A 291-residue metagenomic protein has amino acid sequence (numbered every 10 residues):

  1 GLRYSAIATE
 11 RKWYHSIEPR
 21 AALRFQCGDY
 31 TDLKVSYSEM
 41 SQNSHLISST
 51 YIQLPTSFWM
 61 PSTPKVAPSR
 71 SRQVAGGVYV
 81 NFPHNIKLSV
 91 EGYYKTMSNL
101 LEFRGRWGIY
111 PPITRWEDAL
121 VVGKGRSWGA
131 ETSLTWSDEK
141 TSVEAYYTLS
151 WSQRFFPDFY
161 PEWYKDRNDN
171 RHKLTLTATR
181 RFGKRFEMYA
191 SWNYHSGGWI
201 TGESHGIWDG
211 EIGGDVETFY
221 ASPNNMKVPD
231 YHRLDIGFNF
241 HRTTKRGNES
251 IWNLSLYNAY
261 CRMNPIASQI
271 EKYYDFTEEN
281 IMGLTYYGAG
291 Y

Functional and structural regions predicted by a protein language model:
G1-E10, S16-R20, R24, L134-W151: Surface-exposed extracellular loop regions of Gram-negative outer-membrane beta-barrel proteins
L2-Y4, V35-E39, S57, V78 (+4 more regions): Transmembrane beta-barrel strands of outer-membrane/channel proteins
R11, F25, D29-V74, Y94-E117 (+2 more regions): Surface-exposed extracellular loop regions of Gram-negative outer-membrane beta-barrel proteins, predominantly
W13-I17, R70-V74, K124-W128, S137 (+3 more regions): Residues that define the transmembrane beta-barrel architecture of outer-membrane proteins
A21-F25, G76-V80, A130-W136, L176-R180 (+4 more regions): Residues on the lipid-exposed face of transmembrane beta-strands in outer-membrane beta-barrel proteins
Q26-Y30, S71, P83-N85, S137-T141 (+5 more regions): Outer-membrane beta-barrel channels and translocator barrels
Y94-T96, T114-S204: Gram-negative outer-membrane beta-barrel transporters
R185, Y194-D215, Y231-Y291: C-terminal beta-signal and adjacent terminal beta-strands/loops of Gram-negative outer-membrane beta-barrel proteins
